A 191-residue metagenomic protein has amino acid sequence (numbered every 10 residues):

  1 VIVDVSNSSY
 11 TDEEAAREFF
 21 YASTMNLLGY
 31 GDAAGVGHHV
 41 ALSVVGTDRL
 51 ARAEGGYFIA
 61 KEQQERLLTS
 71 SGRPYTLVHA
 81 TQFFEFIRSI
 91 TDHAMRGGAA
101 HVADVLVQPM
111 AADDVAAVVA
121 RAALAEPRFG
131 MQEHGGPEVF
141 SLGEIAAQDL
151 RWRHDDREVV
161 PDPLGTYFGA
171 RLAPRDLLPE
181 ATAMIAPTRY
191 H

Functional and structural regions predicted by a protein language model:
V1, E180-A183: Short, structured active-site "lid" loops
V1-A34, V45-A53: NAD(P)H-binding glycine-rich loop region in Rossmannoid oxidoreductase-like domains and their noncatalytic homologs
S6, V40-S43, H79-T81: Active-site beta-alpha turn of Rossmann-fold NAD(P)-dependent dehydrogenases/reductases
A15-A16, Q108, D162, H191: Poly-acidic low-complexity segments
R17, Y21, D113, P187: Electropositive phosphate-/nucleotide-binding environments in soluble metabolic enzymes
A34-G37, D48-E158, D162-A181: Oxidoreductase cofactor-interface core, primarily capturing Rossmann-like NAD(P)-dependent enzymes
A183-H191: Amphipathic terminal alpha-helices
